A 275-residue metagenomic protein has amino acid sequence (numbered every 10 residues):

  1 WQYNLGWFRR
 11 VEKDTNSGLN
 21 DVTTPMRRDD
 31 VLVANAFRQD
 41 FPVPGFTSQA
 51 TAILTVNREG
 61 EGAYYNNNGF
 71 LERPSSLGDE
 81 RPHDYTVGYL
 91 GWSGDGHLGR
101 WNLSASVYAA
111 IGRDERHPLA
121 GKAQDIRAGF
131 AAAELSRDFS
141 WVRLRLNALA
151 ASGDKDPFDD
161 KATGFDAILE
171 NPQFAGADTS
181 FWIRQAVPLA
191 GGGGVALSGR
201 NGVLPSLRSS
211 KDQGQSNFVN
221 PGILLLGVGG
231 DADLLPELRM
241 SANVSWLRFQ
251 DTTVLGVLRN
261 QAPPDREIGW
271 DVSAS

Functional and structural regions predicted by a protein language model:
W1-A162, L224-L226, L234, W246-Q250 (+1 more regions): Signature for the C-terminal beta-barrel architecture of outer-membrane proteins
G69, R73-S76, E80, G121 (+4 more regions): Amphipathic, alpha-helical segments enriched in basic
N102-Y108, G193-L204, V244-S245: A glycine-rich, aromatic-flanked flexible loop/lid motif
K161-G214, V219: Flexible glycine-rich, low-complexity coil/linker segments exposed to the extracellular/periplasmic environment
L204-R248, T252-G256: Exposed, low-structure sequence patches enriched in small/polar residues
